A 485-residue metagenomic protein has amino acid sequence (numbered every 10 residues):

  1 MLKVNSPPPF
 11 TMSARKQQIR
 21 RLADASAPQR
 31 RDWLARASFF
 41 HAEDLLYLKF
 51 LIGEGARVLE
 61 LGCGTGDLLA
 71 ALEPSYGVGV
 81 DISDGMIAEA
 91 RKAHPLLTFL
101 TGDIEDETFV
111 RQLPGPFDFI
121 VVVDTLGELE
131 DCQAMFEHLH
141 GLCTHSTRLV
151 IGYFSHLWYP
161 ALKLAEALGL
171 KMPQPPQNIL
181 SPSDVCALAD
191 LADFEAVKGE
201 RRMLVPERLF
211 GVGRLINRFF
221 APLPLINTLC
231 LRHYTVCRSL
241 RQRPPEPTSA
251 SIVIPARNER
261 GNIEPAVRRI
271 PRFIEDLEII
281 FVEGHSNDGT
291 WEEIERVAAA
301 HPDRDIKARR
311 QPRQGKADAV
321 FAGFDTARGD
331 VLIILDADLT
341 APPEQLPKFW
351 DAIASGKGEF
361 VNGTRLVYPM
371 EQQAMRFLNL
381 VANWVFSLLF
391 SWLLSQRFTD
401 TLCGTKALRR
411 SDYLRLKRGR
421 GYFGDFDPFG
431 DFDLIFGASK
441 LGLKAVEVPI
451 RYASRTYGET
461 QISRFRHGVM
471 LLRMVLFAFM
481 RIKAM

Functional and structural regions predicted by a protein language model:
P7-E54, F210, F220-A221: Conserved class I S-adenosyl-L-methionine
T65-D106: Class I SAM-dependent methyltransferase SAM/SAH-binding core
T98-G102, W291-T326: Conserved donor nucleotide-binding strand/loop of the catalytic core
Q133-H145: A short glycine-rich, Lys/Arg-flanked "PGG" loop and its adjoining helix->strand segment in the class I
W158-N178, Q311-P312, K316-T326, P343-G424 (+2 more regions): Acceptor/aglycone-binding surface of glycosyltransferases and processive sugar-polymer synthases
N217-A250, I254, G261, P265-R272 (+2 more regions): Hydrophobic helical membrane-anchoring modules
E283-E292: A conserved acidic beta->alpha catalytic loop
L332: Short aromatic/hydrophobic "clamp" motif used to bind/position activated sugar donors
